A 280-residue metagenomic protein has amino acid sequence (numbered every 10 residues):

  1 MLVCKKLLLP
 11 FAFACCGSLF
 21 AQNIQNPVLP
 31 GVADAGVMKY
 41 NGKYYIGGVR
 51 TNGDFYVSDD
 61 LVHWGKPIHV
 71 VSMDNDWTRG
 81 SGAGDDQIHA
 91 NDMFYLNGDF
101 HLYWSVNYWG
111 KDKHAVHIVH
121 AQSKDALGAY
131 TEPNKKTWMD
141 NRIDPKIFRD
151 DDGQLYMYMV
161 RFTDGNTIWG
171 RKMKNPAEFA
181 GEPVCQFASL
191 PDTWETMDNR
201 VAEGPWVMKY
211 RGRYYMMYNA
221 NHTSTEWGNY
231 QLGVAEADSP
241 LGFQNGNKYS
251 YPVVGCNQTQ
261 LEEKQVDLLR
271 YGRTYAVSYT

Functional and structural regions predicted by a protein language model:
M1-Q22: Bacterial Sec-dependent N-terminal signal peptides
A21-Y279: Carbohydrate-active catalytic/glycan-binding domains of CAZyme proteins, especially the secreted or lumenal ectodomains
